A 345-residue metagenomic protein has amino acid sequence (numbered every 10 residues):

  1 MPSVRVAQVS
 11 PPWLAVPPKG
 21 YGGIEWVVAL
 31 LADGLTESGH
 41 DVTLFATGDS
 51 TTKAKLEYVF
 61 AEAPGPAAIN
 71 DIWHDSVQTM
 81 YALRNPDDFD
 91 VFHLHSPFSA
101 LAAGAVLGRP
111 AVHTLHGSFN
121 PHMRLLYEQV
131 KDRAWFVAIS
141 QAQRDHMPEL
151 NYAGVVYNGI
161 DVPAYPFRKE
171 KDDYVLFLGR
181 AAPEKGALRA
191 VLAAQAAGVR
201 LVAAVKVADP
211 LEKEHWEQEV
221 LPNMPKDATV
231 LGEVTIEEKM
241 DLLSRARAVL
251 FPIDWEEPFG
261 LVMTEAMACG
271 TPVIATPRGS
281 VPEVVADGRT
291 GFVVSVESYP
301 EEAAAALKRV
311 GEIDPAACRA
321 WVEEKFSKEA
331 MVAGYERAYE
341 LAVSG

Functional and structural regions predicted by a protein language model:
M1-G345: Catalytic cores of nucleotide-sugar-dependent glycosyltransferases that transfer UDP/GDP/TDP-activated
